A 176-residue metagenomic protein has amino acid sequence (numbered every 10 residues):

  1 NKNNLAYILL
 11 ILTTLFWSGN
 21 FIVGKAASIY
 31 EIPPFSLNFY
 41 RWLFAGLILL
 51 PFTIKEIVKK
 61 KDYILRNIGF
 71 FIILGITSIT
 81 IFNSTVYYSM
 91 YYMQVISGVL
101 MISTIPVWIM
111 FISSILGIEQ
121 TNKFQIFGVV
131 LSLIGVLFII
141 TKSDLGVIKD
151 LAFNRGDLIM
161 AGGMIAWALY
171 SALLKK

Functional and structural regions predicted by a protein language model:
N1-Y40, K149-K176: Glycine-/small-residue-enriched transmembrane alpha-helix faces in small-molecule transporters and effluxers
L9-I11, F71-G75, Y87, V99 (+2 more regions): Residue-level signature of transmembrane alpha-helical cores of multipass secondary-active transporters and flippases
F16, N20-F21, L50-I102, F138: Specific transmembrane alpha-helical segments of multi-pass solute transporters/efflux pumps, especially DMT/EamA
A26, A45-I64, L133-D150: Membrane-interface helix-cap regions at the ends of transmembrane helices in multi-pass membrane proteins
A27, L37, R41, S89 (+1 more regions): Hydrophobic/aromatic residues within transmembrane alpha-helices of multi-pass small-molecule transporters
I32-F35, I96, N122: Residues that define the loop-to-transmembrane-helix transition and helix capping in multi-pass membrane transporters
I48-E56, I105-V130, I134: C-terminal transmembrane-helix exit sites in multi-pass transporters
D62-G69, V99-I102, I118-F138, F153-D157: Loop-to-transmembrane alpha-helix entry segments
